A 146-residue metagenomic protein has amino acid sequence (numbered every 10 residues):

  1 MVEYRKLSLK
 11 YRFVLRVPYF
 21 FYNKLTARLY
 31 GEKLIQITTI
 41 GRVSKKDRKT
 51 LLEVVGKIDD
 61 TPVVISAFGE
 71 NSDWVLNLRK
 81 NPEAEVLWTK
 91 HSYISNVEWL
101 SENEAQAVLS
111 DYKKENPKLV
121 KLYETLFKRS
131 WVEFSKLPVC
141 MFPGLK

Functional and structural regions predicted by a protein language model:
M1-L34, K118-M141: Alpha-helical membrane-targeting segments
M1-R12, Q36-V43, K90-W99, N103: N-terminal short leaders/motifs
Y4-R5, G41-D47, D73-K80: Short, functional N-terminal and low-complexity linear motifs
K10-R12, R48-L52, V86: Short amphipathic alpha-helical segments, especially helix-boundary/capping motifs
R28, E32, S44-K46, T61 (+3 more regions): A broad, structure-centric signal for solvent-exposed, well-ordered loop/edge residues that line or flank functional
L29, K46, G56, L78 (+1 more regions): A generic structural signal for short, solvent-exposed coil/turn residues that cap or connect secondary-structure
E32-A67: Short beta-strand segments
G69-L145: Short, structured beta-strand-loop surface elements
